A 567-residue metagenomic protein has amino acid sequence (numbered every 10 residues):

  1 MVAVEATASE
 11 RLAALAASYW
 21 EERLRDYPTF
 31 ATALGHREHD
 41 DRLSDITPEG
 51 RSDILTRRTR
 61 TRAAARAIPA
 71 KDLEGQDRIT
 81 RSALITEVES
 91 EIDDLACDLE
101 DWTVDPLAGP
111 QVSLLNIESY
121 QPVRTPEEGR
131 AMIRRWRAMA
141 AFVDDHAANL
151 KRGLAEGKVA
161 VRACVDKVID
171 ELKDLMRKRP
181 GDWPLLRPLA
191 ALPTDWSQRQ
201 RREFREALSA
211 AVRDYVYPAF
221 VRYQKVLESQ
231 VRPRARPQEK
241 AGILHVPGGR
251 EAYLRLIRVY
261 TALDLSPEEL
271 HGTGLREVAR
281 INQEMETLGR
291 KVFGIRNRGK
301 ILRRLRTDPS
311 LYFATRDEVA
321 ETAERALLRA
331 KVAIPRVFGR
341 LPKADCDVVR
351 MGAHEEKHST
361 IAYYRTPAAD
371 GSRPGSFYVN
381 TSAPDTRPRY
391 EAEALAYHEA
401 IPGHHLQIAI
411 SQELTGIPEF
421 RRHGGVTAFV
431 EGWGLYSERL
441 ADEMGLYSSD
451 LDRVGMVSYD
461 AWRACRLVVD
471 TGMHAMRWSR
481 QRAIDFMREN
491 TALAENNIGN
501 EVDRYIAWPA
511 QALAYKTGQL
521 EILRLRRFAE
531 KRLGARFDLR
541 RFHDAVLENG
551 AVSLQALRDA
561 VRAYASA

Functional and structural regions predicted by a protein language model:
M1-A567: N-terminal maturation segment of proteins
